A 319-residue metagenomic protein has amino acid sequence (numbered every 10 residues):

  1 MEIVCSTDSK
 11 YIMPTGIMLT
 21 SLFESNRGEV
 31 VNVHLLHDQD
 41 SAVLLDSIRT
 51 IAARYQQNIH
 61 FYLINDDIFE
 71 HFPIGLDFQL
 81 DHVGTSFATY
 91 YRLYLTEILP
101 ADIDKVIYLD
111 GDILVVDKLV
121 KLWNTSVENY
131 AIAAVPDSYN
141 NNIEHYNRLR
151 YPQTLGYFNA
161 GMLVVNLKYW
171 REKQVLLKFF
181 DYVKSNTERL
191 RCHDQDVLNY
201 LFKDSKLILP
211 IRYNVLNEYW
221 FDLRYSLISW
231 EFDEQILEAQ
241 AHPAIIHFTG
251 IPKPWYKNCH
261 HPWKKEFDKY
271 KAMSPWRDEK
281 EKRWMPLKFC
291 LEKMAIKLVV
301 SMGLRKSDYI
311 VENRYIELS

Functional and structural regions predicted by a protein language model:
E2-C5, L22, N32-L35, I246: Hydrophobic targeting segments
T7, E172-S319: A glycosyltransferase accessory/donor-loop signature
I12-N26: Histidine-anchored nucleotide/phosphate-binding helix
N26-H34, N58-I59: Short loop->beta transition adjacent to catalytic acidic/histidine clusters or analogous donor-positioning motifs
N32-Q39, A134-V135: Short internal beta-strands
D40-D46, N142: Short, charged/polar "capping" segments at the starts of alpha-helices and the immediately preceding loops
T50-E97: Active-site-proximal specificity loops/subdomain of glycosyltransferases
D67-F69, A88-N142, P152-V165, R171-E172: GT-A fold catalytic core of metal-dependent nucleotide-sugar glycosyltransferases, centered on the diacidic
